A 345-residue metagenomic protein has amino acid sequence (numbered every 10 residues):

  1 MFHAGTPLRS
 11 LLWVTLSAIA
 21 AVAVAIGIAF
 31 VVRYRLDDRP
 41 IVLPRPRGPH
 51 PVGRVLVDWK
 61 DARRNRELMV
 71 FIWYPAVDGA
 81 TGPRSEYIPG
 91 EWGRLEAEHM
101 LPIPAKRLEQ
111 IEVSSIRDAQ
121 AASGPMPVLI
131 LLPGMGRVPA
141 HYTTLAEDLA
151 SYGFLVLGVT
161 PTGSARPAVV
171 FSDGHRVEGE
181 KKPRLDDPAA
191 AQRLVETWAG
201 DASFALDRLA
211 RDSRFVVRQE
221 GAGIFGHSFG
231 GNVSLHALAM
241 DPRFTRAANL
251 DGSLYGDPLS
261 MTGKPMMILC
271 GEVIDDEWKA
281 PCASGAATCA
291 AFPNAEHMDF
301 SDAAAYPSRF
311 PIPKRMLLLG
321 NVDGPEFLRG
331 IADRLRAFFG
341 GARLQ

Functional and structural regions predicted by a protein language model:
F2-P49: N-terminal membrane-anchoring alpha-helices
V32-L129, L317-N321: Domain-level recognition of soluble alpha/beta enzyme cores, biased toward histidine phosphatases/phosphomutases
P75-W92, V159-S172, A287-R309: Short, solvent-exposed beta-strand-terminating loops
I111-M126, L131-V169, I274-D275: Short substrate-entry loop that stabilizes the transition state in hydrolases
G163, V169-Q219: Alpha/beta-hydrolase active-site loop
F204-T262: Primarily recognizes the serine-hydrolase "nucleophile elbow" in alpha/beta-hydrolase and SGNH/GDSL folds
T245-D302: The feature captures the conserved acid-bearing segment of alpha/beta-hydrolase catalytic domains
G285-Q345: C-terminal catalytic-base region of ester-bond hydrolases, centering on the histidine of the charge-relay
